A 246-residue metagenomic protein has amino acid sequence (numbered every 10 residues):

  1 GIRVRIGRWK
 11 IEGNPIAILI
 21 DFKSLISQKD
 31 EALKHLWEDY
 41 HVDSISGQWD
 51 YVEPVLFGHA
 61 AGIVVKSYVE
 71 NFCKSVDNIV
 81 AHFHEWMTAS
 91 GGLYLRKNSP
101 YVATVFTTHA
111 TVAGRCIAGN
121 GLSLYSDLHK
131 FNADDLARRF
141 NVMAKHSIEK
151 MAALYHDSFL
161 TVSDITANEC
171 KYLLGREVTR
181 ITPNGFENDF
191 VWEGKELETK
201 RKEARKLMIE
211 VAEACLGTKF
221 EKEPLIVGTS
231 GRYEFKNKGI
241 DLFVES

Functional and structural regions predicted by a protein language model:
G1-S246: Catalytic cores of nucleotide-sugar-dependent glycosyltransferases that transfer UDP/GDP/TDP-activated
